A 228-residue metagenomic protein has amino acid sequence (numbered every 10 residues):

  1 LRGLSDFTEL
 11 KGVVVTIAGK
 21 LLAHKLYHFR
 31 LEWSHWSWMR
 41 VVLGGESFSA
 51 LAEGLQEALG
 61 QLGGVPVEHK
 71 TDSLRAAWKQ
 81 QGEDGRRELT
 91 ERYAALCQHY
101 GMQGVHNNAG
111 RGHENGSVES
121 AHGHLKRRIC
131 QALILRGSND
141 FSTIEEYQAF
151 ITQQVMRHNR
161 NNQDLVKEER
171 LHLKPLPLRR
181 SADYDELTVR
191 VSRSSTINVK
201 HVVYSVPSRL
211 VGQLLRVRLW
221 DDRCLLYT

Functional and structural regions predicted by a protein language model:
L1-V14, Q81-E83, E88-E91, V166-R179: Basic, flexible linker segments flanking DNA-binding modules in nucleic acid-interacting mobile-element proteins
L1-W38, S47-A50, D183-V199: Mobile-element integrase/transposase regions, centering on the N-terminal DNA-binding/Zn-coordinating module
R40-E68: Active-site beta-loop-alpha junctions of metal-dependent nucleic acid enzymes, especially the RNase H-like/DDE
G64-G85: Acidic/histidine-rich, metal-coordinating catalytic segments
T71-D72, E83-D84, M102-R127, S142-E145: RNase H-like two-metal-ion nuclease catalytic core shared by retroviral integrases and related mobile-element nucleases
H122-L219: Active-site-proximal acidic segments at structured loop/helix or strand boundaries that coordinate catalytic metals
Y227-T228: Conserved small/polar residues in nucleotide/adenosyl-binding loops
